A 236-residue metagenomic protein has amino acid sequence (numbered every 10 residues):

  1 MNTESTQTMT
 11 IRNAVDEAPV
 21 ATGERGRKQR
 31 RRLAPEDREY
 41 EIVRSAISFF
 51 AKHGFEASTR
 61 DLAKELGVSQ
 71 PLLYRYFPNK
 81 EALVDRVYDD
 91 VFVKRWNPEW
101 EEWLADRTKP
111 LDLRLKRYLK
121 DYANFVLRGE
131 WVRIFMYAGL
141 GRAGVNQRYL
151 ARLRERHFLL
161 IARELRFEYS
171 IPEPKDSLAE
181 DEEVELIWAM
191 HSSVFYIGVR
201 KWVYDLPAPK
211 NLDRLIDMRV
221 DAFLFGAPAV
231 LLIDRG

Functional and structural regions predicted by a protein language model:
M1-D37, S48, W103-L104, L231-G236: N-terminal intrinsically disordered/low-complexity leader segments
D37, E41, S45, F49-R86: Helix-turn-helix
R44, D112-L127, V132-Y137, V184 (+3 more regions): Amphipathic alpha-helical segments that line or abut small-molecule/effector binding pockets and mediate allosteric
K80, V91-F92, Y118, L153-H157 (+2 more regions): Hydrophobic/aromatic residues within well-ordered alpha-helical segments
V87-R117: Amphipathic alpha-helical linker/stalk segments
W100, V126-A151, I197-Y204: Amphipathic alpha-helical segments used for helix-helix packing
N124, I134-M136, G144-P172, E185-W188 (+1 more regions): Amphipathic alpha-helical packing segments from all-alpha helical-bundle domains
Q147, S170-D221, V230-G236: Hydrophobic/aromatic-rich alpha-helical bundle segments in the mid-to-C-terminal region
